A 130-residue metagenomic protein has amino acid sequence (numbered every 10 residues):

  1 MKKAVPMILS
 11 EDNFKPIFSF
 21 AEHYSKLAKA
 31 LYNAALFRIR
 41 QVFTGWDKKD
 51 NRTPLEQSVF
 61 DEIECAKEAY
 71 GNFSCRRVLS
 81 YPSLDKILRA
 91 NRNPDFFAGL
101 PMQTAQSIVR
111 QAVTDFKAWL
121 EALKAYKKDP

Functional and structural regions predicted by a protein language model:
M1-P130: Nucleic-acid substrate recognition interfaces
